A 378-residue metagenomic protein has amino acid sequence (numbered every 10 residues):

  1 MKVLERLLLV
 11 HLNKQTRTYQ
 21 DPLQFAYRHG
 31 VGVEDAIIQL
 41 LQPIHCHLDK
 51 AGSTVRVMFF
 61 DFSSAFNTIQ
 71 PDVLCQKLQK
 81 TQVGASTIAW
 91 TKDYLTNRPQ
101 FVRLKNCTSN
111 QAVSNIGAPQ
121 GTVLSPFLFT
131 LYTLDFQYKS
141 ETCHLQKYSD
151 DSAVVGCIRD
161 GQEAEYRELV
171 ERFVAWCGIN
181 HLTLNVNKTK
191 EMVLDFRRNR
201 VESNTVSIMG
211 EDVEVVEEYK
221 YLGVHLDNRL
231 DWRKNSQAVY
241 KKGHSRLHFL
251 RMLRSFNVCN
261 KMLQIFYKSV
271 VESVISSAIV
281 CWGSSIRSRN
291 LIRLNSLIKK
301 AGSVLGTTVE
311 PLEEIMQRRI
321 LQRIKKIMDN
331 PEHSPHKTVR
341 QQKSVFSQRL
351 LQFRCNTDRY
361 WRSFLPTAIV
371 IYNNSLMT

Functional and structural regions predicted by a protein language model:
M1, F25-E34, H47-K50, S63-N67 (+9 more regions): Conserved, non-catalytic sequence blocks in retroelement Pol enzymes and Pol-derived host proteins
M1-P119, G156: Conserved pre-catalytic core of RNA-dependent polymerases
E5-L12, A36-D49, E163-N180, H244 (+1 more regions): Inter-domain linker/hinge segments that demarcate the starts of reverse transcriptase and RNase H-type modules
L8, L12, L40, D61 (+13 more regions): Mobile genetic element proteins and their domesticated derivatives, centered on retroelements and DNA transposons
L8-Q24, L48, P126-V155, V274: Active-site palm subdomain of RNA-directed nucleic acid polymerases
E171, T183-E218: Short, conserved micro-motifs composed of acidic
G210-V280: Basic, alpha-helical interaction scaffolds
R287-T378: Short linear motifs embedded in intrinsically disordered, charge-biased segments
